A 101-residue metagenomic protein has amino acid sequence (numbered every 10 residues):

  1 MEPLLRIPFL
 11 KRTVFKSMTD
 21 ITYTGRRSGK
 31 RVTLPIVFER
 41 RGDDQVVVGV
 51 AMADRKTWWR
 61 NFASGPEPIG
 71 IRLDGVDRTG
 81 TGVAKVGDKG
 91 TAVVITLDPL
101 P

Functional and structural regions predicted by a protein language model:
M1-M18: Alpha-helical membrane-targeting segments
L5-P8, R27, I36, A63: Solvent-exposed, flexible loop/coil residues
I7, I21, I36, I69-I71 (+1 more regions): Weak global preference for isoleucine
K16-A51: Short beta-strand segments
G42-Q45, M52-P101: Short, structured beta-strand-loop surface elements
